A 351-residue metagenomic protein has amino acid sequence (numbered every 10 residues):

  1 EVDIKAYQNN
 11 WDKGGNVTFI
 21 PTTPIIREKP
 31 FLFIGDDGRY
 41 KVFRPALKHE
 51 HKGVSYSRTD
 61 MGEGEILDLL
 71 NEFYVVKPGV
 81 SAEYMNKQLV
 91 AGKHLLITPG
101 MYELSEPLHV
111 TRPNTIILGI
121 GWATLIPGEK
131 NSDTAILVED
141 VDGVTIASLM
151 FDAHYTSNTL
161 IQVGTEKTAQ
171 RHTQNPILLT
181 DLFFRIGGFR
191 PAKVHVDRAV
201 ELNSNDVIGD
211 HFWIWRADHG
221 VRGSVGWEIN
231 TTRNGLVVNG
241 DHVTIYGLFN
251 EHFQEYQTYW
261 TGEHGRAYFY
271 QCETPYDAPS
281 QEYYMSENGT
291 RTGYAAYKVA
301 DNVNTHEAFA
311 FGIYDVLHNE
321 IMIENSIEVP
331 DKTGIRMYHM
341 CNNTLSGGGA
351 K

Functional and structural regions predicted by a protein language model:
E1-K351: Extracellular/periplasmic carbohydrate-active domains that bind, remodel, or depolymerize complex polysaccharides
